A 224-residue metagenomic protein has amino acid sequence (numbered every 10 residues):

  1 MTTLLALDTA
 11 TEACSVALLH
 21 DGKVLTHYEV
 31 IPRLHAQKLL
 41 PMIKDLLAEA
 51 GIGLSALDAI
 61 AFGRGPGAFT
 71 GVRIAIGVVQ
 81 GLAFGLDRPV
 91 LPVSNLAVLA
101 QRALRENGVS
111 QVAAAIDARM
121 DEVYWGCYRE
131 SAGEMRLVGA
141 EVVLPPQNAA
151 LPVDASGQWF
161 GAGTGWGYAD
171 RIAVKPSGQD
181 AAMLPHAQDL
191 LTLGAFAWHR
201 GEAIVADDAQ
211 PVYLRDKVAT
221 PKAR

Functional and structural regions predicted by a protein language model:
M1, R200-I204, R215, T220-R224: SAM-dependent methyltransferases
M1-R64: N-terminal beta-alpha supersecondary unit
L34, P89-P185, Y213, V218-A219 (+1 more regions): Surface "functional belts" at beta-alpha junctions
L46-A50, G85, A103, A187-W198: Stable alpha-helical structural segments in soluble proteins, enriched in small hydrophobic residues
A48-S55, A83-V93, N107: Phosphate-handling active-site elements
A61-V90, N95: DPxDG-like acidic metal-binding loop motif
D180-V212: Glycine-rich phosphate-binding/hydrolytic loop that grips phosphoryl groups
